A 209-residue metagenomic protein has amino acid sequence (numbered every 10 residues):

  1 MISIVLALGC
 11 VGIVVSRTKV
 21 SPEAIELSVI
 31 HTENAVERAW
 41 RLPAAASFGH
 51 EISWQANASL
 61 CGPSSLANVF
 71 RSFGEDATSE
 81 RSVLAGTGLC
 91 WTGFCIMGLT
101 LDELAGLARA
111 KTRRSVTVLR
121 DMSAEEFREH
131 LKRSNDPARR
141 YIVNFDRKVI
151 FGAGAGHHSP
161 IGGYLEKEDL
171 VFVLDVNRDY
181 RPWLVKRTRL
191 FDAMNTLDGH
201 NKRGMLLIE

Functional and structural regions predicted by a protein language model:
S3-M97: Active-site-adjacent structural segments surrounding the nucleophilic cysteine of cysteine proteases and isopeptidases
R17-S28, L84-I208: Conserved active-site-adjacent core of cysteine acyl-enzyme catalytic domains
